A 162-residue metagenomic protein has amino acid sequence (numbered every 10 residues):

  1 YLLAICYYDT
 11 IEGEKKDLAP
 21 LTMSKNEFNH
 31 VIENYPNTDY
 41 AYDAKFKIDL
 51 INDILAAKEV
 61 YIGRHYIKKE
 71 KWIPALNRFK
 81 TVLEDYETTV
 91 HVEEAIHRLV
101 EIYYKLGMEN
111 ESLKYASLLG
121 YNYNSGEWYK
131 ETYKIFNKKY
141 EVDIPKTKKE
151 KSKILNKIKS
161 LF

Functional and structural regions predicted by a protein language model:
Y1-F162: Acidic, polar-rich low-complexity tracts and alpha-helical solenoid repeat scaffolds
